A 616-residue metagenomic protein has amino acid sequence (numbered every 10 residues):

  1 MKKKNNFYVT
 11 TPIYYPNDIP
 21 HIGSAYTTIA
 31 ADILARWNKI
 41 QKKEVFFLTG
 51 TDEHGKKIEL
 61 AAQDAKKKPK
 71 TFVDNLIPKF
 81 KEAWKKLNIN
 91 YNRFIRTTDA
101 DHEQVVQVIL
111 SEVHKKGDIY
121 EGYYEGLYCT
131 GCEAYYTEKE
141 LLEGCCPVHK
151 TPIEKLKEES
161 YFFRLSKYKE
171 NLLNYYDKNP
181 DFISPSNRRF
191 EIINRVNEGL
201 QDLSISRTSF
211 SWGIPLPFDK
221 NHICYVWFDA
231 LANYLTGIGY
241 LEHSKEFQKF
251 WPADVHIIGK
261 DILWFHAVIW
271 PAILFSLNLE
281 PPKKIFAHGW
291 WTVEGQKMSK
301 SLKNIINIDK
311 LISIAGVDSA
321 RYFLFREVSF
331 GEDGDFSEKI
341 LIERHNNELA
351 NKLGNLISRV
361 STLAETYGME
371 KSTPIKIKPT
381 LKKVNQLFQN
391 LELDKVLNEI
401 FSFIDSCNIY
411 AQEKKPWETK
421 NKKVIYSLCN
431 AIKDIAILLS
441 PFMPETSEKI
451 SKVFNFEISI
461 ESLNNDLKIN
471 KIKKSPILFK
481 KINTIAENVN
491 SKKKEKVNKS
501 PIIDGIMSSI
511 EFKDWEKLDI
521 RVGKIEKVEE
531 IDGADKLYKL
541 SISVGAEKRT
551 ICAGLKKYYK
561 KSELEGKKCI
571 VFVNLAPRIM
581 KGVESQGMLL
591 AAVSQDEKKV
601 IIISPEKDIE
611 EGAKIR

Functional and structural regions predicted by a protein language model:
K2-F182: N-terminal, positively charged nucleic-acid-binding surface of large information/translation enzymes
K2-T49, D101-V105, L156-T366, E370 (+1 more regions): Structured secondary-structure scaffolds
G55, A232, E530: Short, glycine/acidic-enriched loop or turn micro-motifs at the edges of active sites
E121, E332, L341-K376, T380-K471 (+1 more regions): Helix-rich, typically C-terminal accessory recognition domains appended to large enzymatic cores
H266, G295, I400, L428 (+5 more regions): Hydrophobic, well-ordered secondary-structure elements that form the walls of internal hydrophobic environments
K284-A287, S451, K539: Beta-strand segments within the central parallel beta-sheet cores of soluble alpha/beta enzyme folds
S447-D514: Intrinsic disorder at enzyme termini
K496-R616: Phosphate-backbone binding interfaces of nucleic-acid-interacting proteins
